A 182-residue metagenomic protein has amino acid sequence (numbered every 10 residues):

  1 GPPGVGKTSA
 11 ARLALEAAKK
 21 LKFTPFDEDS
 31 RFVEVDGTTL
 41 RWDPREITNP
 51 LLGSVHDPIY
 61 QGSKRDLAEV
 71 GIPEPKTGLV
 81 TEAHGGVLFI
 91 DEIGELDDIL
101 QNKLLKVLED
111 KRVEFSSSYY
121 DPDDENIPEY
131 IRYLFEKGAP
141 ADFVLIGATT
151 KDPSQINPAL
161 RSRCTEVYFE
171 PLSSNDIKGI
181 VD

Functional and structural regions predicted by a protein language model:
G1-L40: Walker A/P-loop
F23-R31, T38, W42, E46-V80 (+2 more regions): P-loop NTPase nucleotide-binding/switch module
V33, L88-F89, L145: Hydrophobic positions in the central parallel beta-sheet of the AAA+
G37-R41, E166-K178: Conserved AAA+ ATPase "SRH/arginine-finger" region at the nucleotide-binding site
W42-L52, G62, P75-S116, P153-S162: Conserved AAA+/SF3 P-loop NTPase catalytic/coupling segment centered on the Walker-B
E74-T77, T81-H84, F115-A148: AAA+/SF3 P-loop NTPase mechanochemical coupling elements
A141-D142, Q155-L172: A short helix-turn-beta junction within AAA+ P-loop NTPase domains corresponding to the substrate/partner-engaging
D182: Conserved phosphate-handling catalytic cores of large alpha/beta enzymes
